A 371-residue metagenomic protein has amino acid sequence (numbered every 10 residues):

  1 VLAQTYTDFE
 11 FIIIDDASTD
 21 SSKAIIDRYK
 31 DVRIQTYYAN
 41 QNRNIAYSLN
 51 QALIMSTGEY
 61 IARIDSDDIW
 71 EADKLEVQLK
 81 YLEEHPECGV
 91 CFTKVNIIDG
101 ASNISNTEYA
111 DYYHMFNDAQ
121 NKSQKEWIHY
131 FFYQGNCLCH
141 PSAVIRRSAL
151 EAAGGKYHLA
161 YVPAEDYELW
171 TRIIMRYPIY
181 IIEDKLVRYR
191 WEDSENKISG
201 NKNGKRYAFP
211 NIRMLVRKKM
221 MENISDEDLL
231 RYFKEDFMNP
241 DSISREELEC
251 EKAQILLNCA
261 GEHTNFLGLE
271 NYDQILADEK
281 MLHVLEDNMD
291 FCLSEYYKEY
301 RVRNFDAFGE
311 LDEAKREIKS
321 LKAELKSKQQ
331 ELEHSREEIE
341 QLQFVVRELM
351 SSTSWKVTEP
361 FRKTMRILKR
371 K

Functional and structural regions predicted by a protein language model:
V1-D8: Short, acidic, metal-binding catalytic loop of nucleotide-sugar glycosyltransferases
D15-A24, Q41, D65: A conserved acidic beta->alpha catalytic loop
D20-R28, I69, D73: Acidic helix N-cap motif at the loop->helix transition within catalytic regions of sugar-transfer enzymes
A39-S56, V77: Glycine-rich, basic loop-to-helix element that forms the pyrophosphate-binding segment of sugar-nucleotide handling
A46, I54, T93, F116-P240: Conserved nucleotide-sugar donor-binding catalytic segment
I61: Short aromatic/hydrophobic "clamp" motif used to bind/position activated sugar donors
D73-Y112: Conserved donor NDP-sugar-binding/catalytic core segment of glycosyltransferases
E168, M175, R190-E348: C-terminal subregions of glycosyltransferases and related glycan-biosynthesis enzymes
